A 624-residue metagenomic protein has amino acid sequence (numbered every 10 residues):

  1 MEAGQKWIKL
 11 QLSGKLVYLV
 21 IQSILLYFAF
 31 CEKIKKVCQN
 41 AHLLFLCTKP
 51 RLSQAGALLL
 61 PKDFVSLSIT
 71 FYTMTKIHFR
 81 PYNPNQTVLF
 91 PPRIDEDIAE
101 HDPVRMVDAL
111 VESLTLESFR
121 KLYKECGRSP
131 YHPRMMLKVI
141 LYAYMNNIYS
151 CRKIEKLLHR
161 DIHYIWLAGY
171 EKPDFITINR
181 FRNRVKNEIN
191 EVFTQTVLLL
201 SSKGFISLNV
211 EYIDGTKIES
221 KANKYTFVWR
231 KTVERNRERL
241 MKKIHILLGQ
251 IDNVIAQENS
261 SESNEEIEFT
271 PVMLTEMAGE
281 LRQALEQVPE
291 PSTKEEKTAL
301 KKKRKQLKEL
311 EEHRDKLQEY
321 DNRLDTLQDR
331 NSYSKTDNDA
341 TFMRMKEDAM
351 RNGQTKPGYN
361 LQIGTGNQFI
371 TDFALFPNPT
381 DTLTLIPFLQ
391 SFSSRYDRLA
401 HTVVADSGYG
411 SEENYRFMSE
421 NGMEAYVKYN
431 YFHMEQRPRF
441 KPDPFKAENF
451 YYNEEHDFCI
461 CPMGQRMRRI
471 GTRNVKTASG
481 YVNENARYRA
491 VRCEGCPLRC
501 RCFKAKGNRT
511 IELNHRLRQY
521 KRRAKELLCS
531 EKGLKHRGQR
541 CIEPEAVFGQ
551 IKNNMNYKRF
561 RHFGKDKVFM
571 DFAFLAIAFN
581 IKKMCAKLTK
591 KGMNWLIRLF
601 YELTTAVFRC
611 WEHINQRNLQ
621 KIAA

Functional and structural regions predicted by a protein language model:
A3, L12, L16, K35-L58: Positively charged N-terminal leader segments that act as targeting/secretion signals
S13, S23, S53, S66-S68: Serine residues within intrinsically disordered or low-complexity segments
L19, L25-C31, Q39, L43-L46 (+1 more regions): Short hydrophobic targeting helices and cationic amphipathic motifs that mediate membrane/organellar targeting
K62-T73: Short, Lys/Arg-enriched N-terminal segments with co-localized hydrophobic residues within the first ~10-30 amino acids
T75-R105: Hydrophobic alpha-helical membrane-insertion signals
P81, I140, N147-R160, E171-A624: Anion-binding and metal-coordination hotspots
E100-L141: Basic, short loop/linker segments at the boundary and entry of helix-turn-helix/winged-helix-like folds
